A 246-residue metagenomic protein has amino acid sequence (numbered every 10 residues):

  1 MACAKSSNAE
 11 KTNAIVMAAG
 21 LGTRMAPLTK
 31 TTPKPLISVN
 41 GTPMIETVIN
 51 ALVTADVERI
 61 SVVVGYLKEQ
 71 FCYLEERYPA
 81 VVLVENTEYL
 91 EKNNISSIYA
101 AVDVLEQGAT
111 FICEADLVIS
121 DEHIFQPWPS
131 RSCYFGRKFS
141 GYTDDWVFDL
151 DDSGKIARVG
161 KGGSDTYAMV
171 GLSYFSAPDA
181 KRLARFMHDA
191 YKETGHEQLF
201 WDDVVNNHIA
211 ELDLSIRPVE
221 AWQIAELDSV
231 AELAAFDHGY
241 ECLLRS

Functional and structural regions predicted by a protein language model:
A2-A14, A168-S246: Conserved alpha/beta core of the MobA/IspD/sugar-nucleotide pyrophosphorylase nucleotidyltransferase superfamily
A2-V16, T42-T110, E193: Conserved N-terminal catalytic core of the sugar/cofactor nucleotidyltransferase
K11-L28: A phosphate-binding catalytic loop at a beta-strand-loop-alpha-helix junction that coordinates phosphoryl groups
T31-M44: Short catalytic helix/loop segments, enriched in acidic residues and glycine and frequently bearing histidine
P35, A80-V82, K155, D213-S215: Conserved beta-strand segments of alpha/beta enzyme cores
L36, F148-L150, I216: A structural signal for short hydrophobic beta-strand segments in well-ordered beta-sheet cores
G108-V118: Short beta-strand-to-loop acidic/aromatic patch adjacent to the donor-nucleotide binding site
S120-G195: Conserved core of the sugar-phosphate nucleotidyltransferase
